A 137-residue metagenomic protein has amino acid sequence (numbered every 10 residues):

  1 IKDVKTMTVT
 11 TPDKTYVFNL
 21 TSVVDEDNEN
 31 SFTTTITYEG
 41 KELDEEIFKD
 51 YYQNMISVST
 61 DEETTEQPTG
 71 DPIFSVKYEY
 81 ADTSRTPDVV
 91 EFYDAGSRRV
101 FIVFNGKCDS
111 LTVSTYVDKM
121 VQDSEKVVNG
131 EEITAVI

Functional and structural regions predicted by a protein language model:
I1-I137: Secondary-structure "cap/kink" motif recognition
